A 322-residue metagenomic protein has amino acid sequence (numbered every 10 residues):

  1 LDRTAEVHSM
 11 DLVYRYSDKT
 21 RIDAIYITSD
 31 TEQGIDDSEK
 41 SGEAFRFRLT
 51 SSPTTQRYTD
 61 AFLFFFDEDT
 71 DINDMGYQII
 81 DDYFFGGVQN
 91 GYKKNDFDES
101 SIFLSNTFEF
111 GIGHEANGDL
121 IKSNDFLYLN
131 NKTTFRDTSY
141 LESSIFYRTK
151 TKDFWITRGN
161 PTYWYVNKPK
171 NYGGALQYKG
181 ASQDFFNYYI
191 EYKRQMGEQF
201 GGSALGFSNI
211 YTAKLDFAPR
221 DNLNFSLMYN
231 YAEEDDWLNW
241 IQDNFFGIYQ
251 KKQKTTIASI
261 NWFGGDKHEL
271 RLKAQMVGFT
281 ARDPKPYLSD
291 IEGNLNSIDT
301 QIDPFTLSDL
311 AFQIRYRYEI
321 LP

Functional and structural regions predicted by a protein language model:
R3-V7, V13-P322: Exposed, low-structure sequence patches enriched in small/polar residues
